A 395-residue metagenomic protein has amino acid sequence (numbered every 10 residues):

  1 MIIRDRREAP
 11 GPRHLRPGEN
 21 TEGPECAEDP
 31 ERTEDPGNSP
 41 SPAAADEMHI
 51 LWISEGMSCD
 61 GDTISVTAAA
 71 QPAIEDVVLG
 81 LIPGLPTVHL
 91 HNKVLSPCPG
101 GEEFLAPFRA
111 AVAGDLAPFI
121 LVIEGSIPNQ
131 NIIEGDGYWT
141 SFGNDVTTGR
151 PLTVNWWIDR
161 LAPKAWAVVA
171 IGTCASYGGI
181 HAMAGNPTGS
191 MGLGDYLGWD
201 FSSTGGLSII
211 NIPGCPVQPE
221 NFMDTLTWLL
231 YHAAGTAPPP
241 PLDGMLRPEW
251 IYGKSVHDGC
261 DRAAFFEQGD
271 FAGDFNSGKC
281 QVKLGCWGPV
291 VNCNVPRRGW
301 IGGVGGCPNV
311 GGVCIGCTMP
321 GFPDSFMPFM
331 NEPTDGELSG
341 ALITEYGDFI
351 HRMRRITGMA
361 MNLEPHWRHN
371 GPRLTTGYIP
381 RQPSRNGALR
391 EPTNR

Functional and structural regions predicted by a protein language model:
M1-F104, A111-V122, G206-N211, T227-R395: Iron-sulfur (Fe-S) cluster-binding modules
A68-P72, Y138-F142, M183-D195: A glycine- and small-aliphatic-rich helix-loop capping segment at beta-alpha/alpha-beta transitions that lines
A117-F119, K164-A167: Loop/turn elements at helix/coil->beta-strand transitions in domains of secreted/extracellular proteins
Q130-P151, G179-G185: Glycine/threonine-rich flexible loop motifs
G149-A165: Catalytic-core regions built around general acid/base machinery
G178-G205, I210-G214: Class I SAM-dependent methyltransferase SAM-binding "motif I" and its flanking Rossmann-like core
